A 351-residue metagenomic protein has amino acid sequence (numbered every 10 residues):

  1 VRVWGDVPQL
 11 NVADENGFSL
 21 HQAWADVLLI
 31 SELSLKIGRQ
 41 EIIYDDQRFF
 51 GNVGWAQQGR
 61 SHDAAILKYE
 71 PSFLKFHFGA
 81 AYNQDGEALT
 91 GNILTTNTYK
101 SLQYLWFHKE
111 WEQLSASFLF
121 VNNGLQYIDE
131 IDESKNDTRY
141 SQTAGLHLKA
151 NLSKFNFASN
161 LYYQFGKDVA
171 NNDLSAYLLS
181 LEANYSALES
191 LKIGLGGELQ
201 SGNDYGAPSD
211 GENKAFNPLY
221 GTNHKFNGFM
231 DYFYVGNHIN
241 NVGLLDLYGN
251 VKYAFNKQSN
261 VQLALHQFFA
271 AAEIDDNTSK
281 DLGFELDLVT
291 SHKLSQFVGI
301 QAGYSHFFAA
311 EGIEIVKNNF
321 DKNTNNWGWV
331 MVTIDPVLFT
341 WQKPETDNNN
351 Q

Functional and structural regions predicted by a protein language model:
V1-S31, D45-N52, L89, D129-I131 (+6 more regions): Surface-exposed loop and membrane-interface regions of Gram-negative outer-membrane beta-barrel proteins
S31-L35, V53-S209, L247, A254 (+4 more regions): Signature for the C-terminal beta-barrel architecture of outer-membrane proteins
G38: Small/polar (Gly/Ser/Thr/Ala-rich) solvent-exposed segments that form structured loops/beta-strands/short helices used
P208-N241: Flexible glycine-rich, low-complexity coil/linker segments exposed to the extracellular/periplasmic environment
M230-I239, A264-N277, E285, A309: Radical SAM enzyme core and accessory elements
G236-I239, D246-F255: Glycine-rich phosphate/pyrophosphate-binding loop and adjacent beta-alpha nucleotide/cofactor-binding cores
D281, D287-I334: Extended hydrophobic/aromatic segments used for targeting, binding, or gating
N323-Q351: Outer-membrane beta-barrel "beta-signal"
